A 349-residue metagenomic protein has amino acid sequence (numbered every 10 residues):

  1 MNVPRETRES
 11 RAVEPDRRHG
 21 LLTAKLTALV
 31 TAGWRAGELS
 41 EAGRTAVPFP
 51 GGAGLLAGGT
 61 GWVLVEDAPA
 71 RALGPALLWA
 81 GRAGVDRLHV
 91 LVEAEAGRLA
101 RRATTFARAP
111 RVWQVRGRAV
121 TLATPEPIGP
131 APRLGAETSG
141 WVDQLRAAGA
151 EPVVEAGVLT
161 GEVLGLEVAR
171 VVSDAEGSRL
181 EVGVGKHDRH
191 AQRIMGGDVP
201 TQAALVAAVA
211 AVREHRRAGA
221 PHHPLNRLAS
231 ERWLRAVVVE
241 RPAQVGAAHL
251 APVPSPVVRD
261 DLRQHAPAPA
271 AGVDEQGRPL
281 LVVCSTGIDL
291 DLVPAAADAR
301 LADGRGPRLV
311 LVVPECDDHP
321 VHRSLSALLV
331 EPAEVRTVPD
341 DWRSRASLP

Functional and structural regions predicted by a protein language model:
M1-P349: Charged, terminal alpha-helix-loop-beta segments that serve as non-catalytic nucleic-acid engagement and/or assembly
